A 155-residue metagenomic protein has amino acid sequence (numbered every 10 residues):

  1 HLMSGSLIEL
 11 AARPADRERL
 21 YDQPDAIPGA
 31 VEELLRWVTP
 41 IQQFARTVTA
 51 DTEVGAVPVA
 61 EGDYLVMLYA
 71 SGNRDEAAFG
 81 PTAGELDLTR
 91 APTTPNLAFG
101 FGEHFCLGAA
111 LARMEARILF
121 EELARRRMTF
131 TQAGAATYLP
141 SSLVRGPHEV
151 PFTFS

Functional and structural regions predicted by a protein language model:
H1-S155: Cytochrome P450
